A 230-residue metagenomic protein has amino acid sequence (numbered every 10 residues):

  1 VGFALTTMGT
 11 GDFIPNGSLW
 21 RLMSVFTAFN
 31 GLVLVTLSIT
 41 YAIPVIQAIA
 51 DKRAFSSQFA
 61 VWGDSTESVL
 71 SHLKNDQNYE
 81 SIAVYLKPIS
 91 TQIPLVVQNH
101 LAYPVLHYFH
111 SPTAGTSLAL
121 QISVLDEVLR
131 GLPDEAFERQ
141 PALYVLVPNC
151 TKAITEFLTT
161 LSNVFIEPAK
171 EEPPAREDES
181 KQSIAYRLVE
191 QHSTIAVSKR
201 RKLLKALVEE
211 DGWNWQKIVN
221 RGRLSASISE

Functional and structural regions predicted by a protein language model:
V1-A54: Pore domain of cation channels
L5-M8, V96, H100-Y103, L132: A short secondary-structure junction motif
W20-F26, T66, H72-L101: Alpha-helical transmembrane segments of multi-pass integral membrane proteins, characterized by long hydrophobic
F26, N30, Q77, S81 (+3 more regions): Conserved aromatic-histidine-acidic binding/catalytic patches
I46-D76: Membrane-proximal helical linkers
G63, H72, Y85-I89, I93 (+2 more regions): Soluble C-terminal extramembrane regulatory/interaction domains of multi-pass membrane proteins
